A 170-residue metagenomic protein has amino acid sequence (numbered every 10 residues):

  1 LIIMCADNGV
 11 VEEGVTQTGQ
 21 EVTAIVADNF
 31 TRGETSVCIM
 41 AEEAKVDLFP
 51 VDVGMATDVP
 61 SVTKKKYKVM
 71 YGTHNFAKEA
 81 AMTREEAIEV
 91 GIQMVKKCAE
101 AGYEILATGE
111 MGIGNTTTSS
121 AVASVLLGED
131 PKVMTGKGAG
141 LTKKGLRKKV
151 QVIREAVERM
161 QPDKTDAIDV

Functional and structural regions predicted by a protein language model:
L1-V170: N-terminal loops that bind phosphate or other acidic moieties and the adjacent beta-alpha structural core
